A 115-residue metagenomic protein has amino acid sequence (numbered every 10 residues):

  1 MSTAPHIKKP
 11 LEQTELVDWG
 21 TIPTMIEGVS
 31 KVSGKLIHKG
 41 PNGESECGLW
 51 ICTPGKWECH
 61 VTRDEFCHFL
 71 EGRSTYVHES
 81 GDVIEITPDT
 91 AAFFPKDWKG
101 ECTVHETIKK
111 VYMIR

Functional and structural regions predicted by a protein language model:
M1-E44: A short, N-terminal "cap"/entry segment at the start of jelly-roll beta-barrel domains of the cupin/DSBH fold
G43-V61, P95-K96: Conserved short histidine dyad/triad with adjacent acidic residue
C47-L49, F66, A91: Conserved hydrophobic/aromatic beta-strand scaffold that supports enzyme active sites
C52, V61-Y76: Short, conserved beta-strand element in jelly-roll/cupin
V77, A91-A92, Y112-M113: A beta-strand edge to alpha-helix "cap/lid" segment located at domain peripheries
S80-K96: Short acidic-glycine-tyrosine-enriched beta hairpin
W98-E101: Short, charged beta-turn/beta-strand-edge "cap" motif at the junction between a beta-strand and an adjacent loop
E106-R115: A short hydrophobic beta-strand segment most commonly corresponding to one strand of the jelly-roll/cupin
